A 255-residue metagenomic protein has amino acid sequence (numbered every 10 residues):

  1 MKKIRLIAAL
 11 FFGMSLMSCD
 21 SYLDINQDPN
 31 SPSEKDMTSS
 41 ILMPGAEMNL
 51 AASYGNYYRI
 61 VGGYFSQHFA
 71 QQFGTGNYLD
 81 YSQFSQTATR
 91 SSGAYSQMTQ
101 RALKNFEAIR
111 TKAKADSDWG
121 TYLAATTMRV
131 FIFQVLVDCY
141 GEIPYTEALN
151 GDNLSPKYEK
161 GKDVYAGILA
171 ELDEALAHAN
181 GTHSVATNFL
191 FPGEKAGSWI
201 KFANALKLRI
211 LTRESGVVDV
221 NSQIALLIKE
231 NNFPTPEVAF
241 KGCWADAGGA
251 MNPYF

Functional and structural regions predicted by a protein language model:
M1-A8: Bacterial N-terminal signal peptides that target proteins for export
C19-Q72, S85, T89, Q97-Q100 (+3 more regions): Membrane-proximal, proline-rich intrinsically disordered regions
P44, Q71-T187: Conserved, well-structured interaction surfaces
V220-F255: Hydrophobic-face positions in mid-chain alpha helices that act as interaction patches
